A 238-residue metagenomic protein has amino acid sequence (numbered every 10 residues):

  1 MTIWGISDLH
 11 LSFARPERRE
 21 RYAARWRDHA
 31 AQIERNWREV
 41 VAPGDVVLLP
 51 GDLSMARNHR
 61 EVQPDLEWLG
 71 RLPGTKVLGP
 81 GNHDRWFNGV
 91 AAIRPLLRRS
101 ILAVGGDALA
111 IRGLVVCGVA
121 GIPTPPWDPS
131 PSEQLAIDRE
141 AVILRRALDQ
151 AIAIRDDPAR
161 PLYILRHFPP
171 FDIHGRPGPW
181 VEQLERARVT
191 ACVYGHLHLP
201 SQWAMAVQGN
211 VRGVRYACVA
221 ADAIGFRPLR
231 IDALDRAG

Functional and structural regions predicted by a protein language model:
T2, R15-I111, G178-V189, R212-R215 (+1 more regions): Core catalytic region of metal-dependent phosphoesterases/phosphodiesterases, especially metallo-beta-lactamase-like
T2-D8: Short, hydrophobic/glycine-enriched beta-strand segments
S7, P80, D107, A120 (+2 more regions): Residues at the C-termini of beta-strands that transition into short coil/loop
D8, G51-D52, G81-N82, H167 (+1 more regions): Active-site glycine-centered loops adjacent to acidic/histidine catalytic or metal-binding residues that shape
L9-S12, P16, V40, R85-R176 (+1 more regions): Conserved catalytic scaffold of divalent metal-dependent phosphoesterases
S12-R19, G225-R227: Short N-terminal binding/cap micro-motifs at the start of the first secondary-structure element
V77, P170-G238: Conserved beta-sheet core of the metallophosphoesterase superfamily
